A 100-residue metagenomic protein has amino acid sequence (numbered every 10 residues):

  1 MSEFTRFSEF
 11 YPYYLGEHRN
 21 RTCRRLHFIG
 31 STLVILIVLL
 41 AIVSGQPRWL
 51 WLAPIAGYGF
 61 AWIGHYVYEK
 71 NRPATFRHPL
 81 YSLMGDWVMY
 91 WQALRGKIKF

Functional and structural regions predicted by a protein language model:
M1-Y14, K70-F100: Membrane-proximal soluble regions of multi-pass membrane proteins
G16-H27: Short, amphipathic, aromatic/basic-enriched membrane-interface segments that mark the entry/exit of transmembrane
L26-L39: Core segments of transmembrane alpha-helices that mediate helix-helix packing or line hydrophobic substrate/ligand
V38-A41, G64-H65, A93: Structural signal for membrane-spanning alpha-helices in multi-pass inner-membrane proteins, emphasizing helix cores
I42-W49: Transmembrane helix interruption/hinge and helix-loop junction motifs
L50-I55: Hydrophobic alpha-helical transmembrane segments
A56-E69: Transmembrane alpha-helical segments that form the membrane-embedded catalytic/substrate-channel core of multi-pass
